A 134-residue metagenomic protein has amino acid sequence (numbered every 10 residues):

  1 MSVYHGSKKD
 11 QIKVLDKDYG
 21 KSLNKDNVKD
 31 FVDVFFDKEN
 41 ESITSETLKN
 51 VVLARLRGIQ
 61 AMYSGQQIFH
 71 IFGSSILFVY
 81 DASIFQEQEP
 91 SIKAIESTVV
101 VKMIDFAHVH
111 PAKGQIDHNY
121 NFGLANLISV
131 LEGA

Functional and structural regions predicted by a protein language model:
M1-A134: Polybasic, positively charged surfaces/segments
